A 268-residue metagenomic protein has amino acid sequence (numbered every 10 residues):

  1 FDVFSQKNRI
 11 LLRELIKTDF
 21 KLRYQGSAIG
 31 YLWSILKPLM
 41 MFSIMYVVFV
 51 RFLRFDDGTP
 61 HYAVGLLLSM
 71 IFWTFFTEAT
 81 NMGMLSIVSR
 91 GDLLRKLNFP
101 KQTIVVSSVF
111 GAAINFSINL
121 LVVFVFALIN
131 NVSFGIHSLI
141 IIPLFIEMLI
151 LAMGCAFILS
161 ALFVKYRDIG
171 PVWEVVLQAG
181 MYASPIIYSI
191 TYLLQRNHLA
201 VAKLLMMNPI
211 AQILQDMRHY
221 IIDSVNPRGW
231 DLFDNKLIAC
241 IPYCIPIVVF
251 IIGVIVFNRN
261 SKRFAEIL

Functional and structural regions predicted by a protein language model:
F1-L268: Hydrophobic transmembrane alpha-helices and immediately adjacent juxtamembrane helices of multi-pass inner-membrane
